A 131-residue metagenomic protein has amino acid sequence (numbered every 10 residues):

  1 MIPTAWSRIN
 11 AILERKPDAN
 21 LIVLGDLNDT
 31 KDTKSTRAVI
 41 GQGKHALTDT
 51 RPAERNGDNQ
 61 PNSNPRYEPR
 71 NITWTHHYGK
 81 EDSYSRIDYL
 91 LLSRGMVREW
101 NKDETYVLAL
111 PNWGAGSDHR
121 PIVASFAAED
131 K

Functional and structural regions predicted by a protein language model:
M1-I9: Long, well-ordered alpha-helical scaffolding segments within enzyme catalytic domains, especially pronounced
N10-I22, N28-K131: Metal-dependent phosphoester-hydrolase catalytic domains
